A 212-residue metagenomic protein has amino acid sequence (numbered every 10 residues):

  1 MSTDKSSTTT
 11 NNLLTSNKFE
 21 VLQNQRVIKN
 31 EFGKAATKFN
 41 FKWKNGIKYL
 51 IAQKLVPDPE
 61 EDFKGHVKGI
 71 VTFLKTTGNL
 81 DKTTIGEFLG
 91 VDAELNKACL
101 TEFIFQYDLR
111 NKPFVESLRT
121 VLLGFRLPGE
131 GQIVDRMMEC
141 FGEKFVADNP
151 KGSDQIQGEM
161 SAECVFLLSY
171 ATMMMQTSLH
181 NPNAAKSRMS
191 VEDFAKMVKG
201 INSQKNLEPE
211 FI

Functional and structural regions predicted by a protein language model:
S2-A147, K151-G152, F166-L168, M175-I212: Catalytic and GAP-homology cores of small GTPase regulators
S153-S161: Eukaryotic intrinsically disordered and solvent-exposed regulatory patches
